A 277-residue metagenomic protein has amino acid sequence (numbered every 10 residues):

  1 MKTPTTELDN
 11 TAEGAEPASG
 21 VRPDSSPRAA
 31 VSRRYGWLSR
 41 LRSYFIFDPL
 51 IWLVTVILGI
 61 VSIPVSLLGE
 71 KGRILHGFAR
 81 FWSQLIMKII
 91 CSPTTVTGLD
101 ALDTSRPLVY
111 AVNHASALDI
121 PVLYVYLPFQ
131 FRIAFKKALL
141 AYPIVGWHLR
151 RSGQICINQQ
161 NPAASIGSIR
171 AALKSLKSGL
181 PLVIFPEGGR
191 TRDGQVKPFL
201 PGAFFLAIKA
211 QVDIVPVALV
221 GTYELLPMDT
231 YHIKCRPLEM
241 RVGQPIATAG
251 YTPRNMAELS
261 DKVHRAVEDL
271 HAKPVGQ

Functional and structural regions predicted by a protein language model:
M1-R34, L38-L41, I166-Q277: Non-catalytic C-terminal accessory region of glycerolipid acyltransferases and related lyso-lipid remodeling enzymes
A30, S43-I51, A79-F135: Conserved H-X4-D acyltransferase segment
R33-T95, W147-R151: A transmembrane-helix-recognition feature enriched in membrane-embedded lipid enzymes and envelope glyco-/phospholipid
S83, Q154-N158, G189: Short, basic, glycine/proline-bearing loop/turn elements
T97, A134-K136, N158-Q159, P186 (+1 more regions): Thr-Gly-centered strand-to-loop micro-motif
A115-A171: Membrane-embedded segments
